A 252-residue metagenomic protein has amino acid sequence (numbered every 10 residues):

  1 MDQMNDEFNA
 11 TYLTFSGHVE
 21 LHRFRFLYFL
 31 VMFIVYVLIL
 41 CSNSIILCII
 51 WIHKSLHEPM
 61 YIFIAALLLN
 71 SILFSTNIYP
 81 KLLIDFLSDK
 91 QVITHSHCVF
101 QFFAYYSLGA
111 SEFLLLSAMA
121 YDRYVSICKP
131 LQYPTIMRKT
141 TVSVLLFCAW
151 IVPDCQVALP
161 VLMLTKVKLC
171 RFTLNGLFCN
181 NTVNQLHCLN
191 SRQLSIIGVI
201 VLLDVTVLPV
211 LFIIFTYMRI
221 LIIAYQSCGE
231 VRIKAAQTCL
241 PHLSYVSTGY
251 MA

Functional and structural regions predicted by a protein language model:
M1-A252: Transmembrane helical core of 7TM receptor-like proteins
